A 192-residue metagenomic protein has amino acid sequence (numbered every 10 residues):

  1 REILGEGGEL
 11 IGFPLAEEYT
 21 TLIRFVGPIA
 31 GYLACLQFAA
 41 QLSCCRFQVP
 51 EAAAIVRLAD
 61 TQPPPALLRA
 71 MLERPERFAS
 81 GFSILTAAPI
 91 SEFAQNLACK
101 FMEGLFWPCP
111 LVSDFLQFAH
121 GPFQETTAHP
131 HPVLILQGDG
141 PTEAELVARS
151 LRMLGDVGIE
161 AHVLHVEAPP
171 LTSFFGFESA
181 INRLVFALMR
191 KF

Functional and structural regions predicted by a protein language model:
R1, W107-F118, E160-L171: A generic structural motif
R1-I55, L136-L164: Glycine-rich phosphate-binding loops that contact phosphosugars or nucleotide phosphates
E2-E9, H120-Q124, P170-G176: Glycine-rich, charge-decorated loop segments at or immediately adjacent to ligand/cofactor-binding or catalytic sites
V26-L33, R77, A88-N96, G104 (+3 more regions): Conserved active-site and cofactor/substrate-binding residues in soluble primary-metabolism enzymes
T61-F78: A short, well-structured juxtamembrane/interface segment
E76-T127, F186: Anionic-ligand anchoring segments at beta-strand to alpha-helix junctions in alpha/beta enzyme folds, i.e., glycine
P122-H129, D139, V147-A148: PAPS-dependent sulfotransferase catalytic core
D156-V157, L164-F192: Structured C-terminal subdomain patch of bacterial secreted/periplasmic proteins
